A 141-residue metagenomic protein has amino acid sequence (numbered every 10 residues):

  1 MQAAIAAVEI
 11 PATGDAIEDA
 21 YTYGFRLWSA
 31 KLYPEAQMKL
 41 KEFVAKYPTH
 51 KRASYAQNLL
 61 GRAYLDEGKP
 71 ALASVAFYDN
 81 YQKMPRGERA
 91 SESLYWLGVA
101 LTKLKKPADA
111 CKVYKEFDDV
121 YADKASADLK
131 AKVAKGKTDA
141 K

Functional and structural regions predicted by a protein language model:
M1-T22: Acidic, proline-/serine-/threonine-rich low-complexity intrinsically disordered segments
K46-R52, K83-R89, D119-A131: Short solvent-exposed coil/turn linkers within tandem alpha-helical repeat scaffolds
